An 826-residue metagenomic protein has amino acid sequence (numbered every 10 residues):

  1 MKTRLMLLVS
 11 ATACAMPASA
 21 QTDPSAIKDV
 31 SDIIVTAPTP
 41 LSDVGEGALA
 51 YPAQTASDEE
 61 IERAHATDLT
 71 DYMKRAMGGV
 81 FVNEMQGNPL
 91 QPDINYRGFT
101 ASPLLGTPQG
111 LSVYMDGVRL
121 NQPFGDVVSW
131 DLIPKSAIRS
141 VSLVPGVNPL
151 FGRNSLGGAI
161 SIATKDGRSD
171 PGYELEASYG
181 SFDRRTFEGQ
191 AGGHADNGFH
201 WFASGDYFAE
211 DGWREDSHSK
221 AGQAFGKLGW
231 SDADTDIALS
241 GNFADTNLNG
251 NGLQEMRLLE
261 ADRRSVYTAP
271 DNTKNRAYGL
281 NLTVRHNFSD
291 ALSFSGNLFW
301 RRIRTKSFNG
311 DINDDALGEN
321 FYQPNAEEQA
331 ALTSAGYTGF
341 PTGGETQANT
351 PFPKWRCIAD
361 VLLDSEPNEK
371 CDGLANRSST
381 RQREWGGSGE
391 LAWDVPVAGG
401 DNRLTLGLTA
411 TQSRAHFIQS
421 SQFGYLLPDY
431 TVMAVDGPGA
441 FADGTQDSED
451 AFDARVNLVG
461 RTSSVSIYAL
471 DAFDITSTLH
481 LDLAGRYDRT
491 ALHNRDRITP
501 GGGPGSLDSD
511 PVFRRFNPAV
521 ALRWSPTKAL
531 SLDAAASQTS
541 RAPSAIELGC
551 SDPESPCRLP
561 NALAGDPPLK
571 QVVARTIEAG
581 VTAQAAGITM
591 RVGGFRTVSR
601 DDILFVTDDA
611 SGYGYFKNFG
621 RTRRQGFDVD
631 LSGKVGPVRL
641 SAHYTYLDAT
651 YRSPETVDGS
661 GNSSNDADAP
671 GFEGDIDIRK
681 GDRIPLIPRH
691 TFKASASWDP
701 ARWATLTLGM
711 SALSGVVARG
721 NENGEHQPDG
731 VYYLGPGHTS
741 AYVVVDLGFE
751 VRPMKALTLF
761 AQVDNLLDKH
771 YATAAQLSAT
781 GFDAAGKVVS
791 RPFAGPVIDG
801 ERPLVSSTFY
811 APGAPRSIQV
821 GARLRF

Functional and structural regions predicted by a protein language model:
S31-A64, L90-I94, L111: N-terminal periplasmic "start-of-domain" segments of outer-membrane beta-barrel proteins
A76, L120-Q122, D131-E174, R825: A beta-strand signature from Gram-negative outer-membrane beta-barrel systems, especially the internal plug domain
G172-E174, Y179-A209, R214-N251, P270-S293 (+1 more regions): Transmembrane beta-barrel wall of Gram-negative outer-membrane proteins
N247-E260, A491-D496, D510, R523-I577 (+5 more regions): Surface-exposed extracellular loop regions of Gram-negative outer-membrane beta-barrel proteins, predominantly
N287, S293-F299, I303-D311, S525 (+4 more regions): Membrane-embedded beta-barrel scaffold of Gram-negative outer-membrane proteins
L374, D401-T527, S641-H643, T656 (+1 more regions): Signature of Gram-negative outer-membrane beta-barrel scaffolds
S388-W393, A398, I475-L481, I588-R600 (+3 more regions): Gram-negative outer-membrane beta-barrel transporters
S540, A712-H726, E750-F826: C-terminal beta-signal and adjacent terminal beta-strands/loops of Gram-negative outer-membrane beta-barrel proteins
